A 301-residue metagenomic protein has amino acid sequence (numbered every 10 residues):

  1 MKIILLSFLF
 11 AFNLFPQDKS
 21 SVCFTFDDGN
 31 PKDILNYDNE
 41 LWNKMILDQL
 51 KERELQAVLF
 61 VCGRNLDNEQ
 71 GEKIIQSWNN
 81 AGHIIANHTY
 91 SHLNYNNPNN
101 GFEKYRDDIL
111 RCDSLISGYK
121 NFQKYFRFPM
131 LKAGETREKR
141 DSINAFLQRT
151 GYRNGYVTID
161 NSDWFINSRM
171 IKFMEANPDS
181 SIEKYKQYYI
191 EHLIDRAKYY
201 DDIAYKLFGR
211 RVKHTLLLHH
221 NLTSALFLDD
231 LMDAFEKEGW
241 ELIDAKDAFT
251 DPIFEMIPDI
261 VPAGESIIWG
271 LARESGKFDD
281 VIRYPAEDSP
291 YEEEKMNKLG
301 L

Functional and structural regions predicted by a protein language model:
K2-N13: Sec-dependent N-terminal signal peptides
A11, N36-Y37, N97, E138 (+2 more regions): Hydrophobic alpha-helical membrane-insertion segments
Q17-L131, L216, A234: Active-site beta->alpha N-cap acidic-glycine motif
K51-E54, D67, Y156, L207-R210 (+1 more regions): C-terminal domain-boundary segment and adjacent tail
N65-Q70, H92-E241, D247: Catalytic domains of cell-wall/extracellular-matrix polysaccharide-remodeling enzymes, centered on de-N-acetylation
I74, F165-I166, F254-P258: Glycine-rich, charge-decorated loop segments at or immediately adjacent to ligand/cofactor-binding or catalytic sites
W78-N79, R106-D107, M174-A176, D259-G264 (+1 more regions): Short alpha-helix boundary/capping motifs
